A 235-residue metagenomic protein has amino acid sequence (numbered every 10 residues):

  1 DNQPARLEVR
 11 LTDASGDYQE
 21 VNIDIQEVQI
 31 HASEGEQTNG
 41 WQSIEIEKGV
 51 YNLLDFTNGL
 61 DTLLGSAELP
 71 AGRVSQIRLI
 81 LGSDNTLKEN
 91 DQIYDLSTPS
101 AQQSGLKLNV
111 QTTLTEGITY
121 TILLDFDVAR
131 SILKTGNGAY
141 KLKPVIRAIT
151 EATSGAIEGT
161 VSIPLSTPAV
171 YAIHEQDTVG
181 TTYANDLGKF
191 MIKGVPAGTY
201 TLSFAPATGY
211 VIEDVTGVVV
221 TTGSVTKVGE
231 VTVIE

Functional and structural regions predicted by a protein language model:
D1-V219, T226-E235: A short, solvent-exposed, low-complexity linear motif enriched for acidic/polar residues with Pro/Gly/Ser/Thr
